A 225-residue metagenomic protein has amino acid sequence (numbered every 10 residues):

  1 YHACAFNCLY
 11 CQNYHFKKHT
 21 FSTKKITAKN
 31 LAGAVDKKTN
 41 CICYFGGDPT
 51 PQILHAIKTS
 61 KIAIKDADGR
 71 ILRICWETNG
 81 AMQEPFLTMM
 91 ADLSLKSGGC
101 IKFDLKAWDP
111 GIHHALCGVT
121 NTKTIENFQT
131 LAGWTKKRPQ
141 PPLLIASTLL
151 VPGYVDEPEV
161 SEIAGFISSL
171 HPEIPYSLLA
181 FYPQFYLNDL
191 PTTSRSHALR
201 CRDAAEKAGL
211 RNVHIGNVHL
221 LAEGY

Functional and structural regions predicted by a protein language model:
Y1, K18-F21, P49: Short gly/ser-rich anion-binding loops that grip negatively charged ligand groups
Y1-Y10, N40: N-terminal pre-triad scaffold of radical SAM enzymes
C11-T23: Iron-sulfur (Fe-S) cluster-binding segments and ferredoxin-like electron-carrier domains, especially [2Fe-2S]
K18-F21, Y44, E77, I215-G216: Residue-level detector of family-conserved "landmark" positions at structurally sensitive sites
I26-L190: Conserved AdoMet/S-adenosylmethionine-binding subsite of the radical SAM
T193-Y225: A C-terminal junction/extension of Radical SAM enzymes
